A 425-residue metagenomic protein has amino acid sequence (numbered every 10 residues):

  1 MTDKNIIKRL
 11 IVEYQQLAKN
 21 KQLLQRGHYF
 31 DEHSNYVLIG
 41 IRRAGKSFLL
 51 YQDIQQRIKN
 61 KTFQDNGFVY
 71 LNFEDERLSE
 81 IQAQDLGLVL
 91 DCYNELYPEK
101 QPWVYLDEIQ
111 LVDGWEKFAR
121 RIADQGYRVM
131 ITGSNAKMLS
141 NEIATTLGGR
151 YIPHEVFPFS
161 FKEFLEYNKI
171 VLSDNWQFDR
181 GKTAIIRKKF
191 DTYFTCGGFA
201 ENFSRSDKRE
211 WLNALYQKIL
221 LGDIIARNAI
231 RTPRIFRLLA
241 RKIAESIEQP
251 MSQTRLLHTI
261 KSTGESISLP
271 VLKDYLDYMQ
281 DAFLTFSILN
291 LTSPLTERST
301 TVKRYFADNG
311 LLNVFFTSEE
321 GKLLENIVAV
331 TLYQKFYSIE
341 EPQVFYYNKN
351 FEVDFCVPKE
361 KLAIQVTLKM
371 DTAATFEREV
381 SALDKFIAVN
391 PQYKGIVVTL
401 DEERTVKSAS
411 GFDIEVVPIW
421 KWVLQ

Functional and structural regions predicted by a protein language model:
T2-Y14, E142-P250: Interdomain motor-coupling "hinge/lid" segment immediately C-terminal to the ATP-binding subdomain of NTP-driven enzymes
Y14-H33: Pre-Walker A adenine-sensing motif
L38: Hydrophobic anchor at the beta1->P-loop junction of P-loop NTPases
K46-S47: Conserved lysine of the Walker
V69-E99: Short glycine-rich substrate-engagement loop in P-loop NTPases that contacts/grips substrate
D91, D401-Q425: Domain-level recognition of nuclease-like catalytic cores that cleave nucleotide substrates
R128-S134, E155: Structural recognition of the conserved hydrophobic beta-strand(s) that form the central parallel beta-sheet of P-loop
S204-K361: Accessory nucleic acid-recognition modules appended to NTPase machines
